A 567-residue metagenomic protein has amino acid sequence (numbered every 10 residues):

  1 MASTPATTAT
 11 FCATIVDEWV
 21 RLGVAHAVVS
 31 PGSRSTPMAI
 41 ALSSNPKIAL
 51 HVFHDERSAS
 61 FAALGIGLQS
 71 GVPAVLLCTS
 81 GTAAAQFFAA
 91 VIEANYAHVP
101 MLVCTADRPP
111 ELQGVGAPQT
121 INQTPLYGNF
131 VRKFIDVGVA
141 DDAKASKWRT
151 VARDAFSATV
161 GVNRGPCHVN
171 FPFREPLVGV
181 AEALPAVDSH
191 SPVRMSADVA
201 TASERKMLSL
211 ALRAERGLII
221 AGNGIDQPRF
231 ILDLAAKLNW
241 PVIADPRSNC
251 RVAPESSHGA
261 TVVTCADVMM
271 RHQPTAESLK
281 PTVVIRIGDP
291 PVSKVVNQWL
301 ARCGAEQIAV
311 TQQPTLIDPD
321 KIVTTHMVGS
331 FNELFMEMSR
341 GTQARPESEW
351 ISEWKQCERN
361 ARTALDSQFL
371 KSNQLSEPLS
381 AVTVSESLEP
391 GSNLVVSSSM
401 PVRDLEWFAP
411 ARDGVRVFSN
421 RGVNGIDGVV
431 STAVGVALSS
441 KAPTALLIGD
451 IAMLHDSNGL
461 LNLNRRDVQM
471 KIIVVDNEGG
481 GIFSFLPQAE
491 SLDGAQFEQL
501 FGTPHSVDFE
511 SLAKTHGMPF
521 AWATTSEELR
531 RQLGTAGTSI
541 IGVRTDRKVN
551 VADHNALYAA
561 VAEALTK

Functional and structural regions predicted by a protein language model:
A2-T7, W299-M400, T524-K567: Phosphate/pyrophosphate-binding active-site segments
A6, R149-D154, A158-R213: Conformationally flexible catalytic loops at phosphate/diphosphate-handling active centers
T7-I92: N-terminal cofactor/phosphate-binding cores enriched in small/glycine residues, especially glycine-rich loops such as
C12-G23, S30-R34, M38-L42, K355-K441: Active-site diphosphate/adenylate-binding microenvironment
A25-V29, A49-H51, Q69-R108, K280-G288 (+2 more regions): A short, small-residue-rich loop immediately preceding and capping a beta-strand
A94, T105-A155, D245-C357, L463 (+1 more regions): Glycine-rich, acidic loop regions that bind phosphate or pyrophosphate groups
C104, E111-T124, I135, A409-K567: Thiamine diphosphate
A221-I308, Q312, L316, R412-A442 (+3 more regions): Glycine-rich, anion-gripping cofactor-binding loops and their flanking helix/strand elements in enzyme active sites
